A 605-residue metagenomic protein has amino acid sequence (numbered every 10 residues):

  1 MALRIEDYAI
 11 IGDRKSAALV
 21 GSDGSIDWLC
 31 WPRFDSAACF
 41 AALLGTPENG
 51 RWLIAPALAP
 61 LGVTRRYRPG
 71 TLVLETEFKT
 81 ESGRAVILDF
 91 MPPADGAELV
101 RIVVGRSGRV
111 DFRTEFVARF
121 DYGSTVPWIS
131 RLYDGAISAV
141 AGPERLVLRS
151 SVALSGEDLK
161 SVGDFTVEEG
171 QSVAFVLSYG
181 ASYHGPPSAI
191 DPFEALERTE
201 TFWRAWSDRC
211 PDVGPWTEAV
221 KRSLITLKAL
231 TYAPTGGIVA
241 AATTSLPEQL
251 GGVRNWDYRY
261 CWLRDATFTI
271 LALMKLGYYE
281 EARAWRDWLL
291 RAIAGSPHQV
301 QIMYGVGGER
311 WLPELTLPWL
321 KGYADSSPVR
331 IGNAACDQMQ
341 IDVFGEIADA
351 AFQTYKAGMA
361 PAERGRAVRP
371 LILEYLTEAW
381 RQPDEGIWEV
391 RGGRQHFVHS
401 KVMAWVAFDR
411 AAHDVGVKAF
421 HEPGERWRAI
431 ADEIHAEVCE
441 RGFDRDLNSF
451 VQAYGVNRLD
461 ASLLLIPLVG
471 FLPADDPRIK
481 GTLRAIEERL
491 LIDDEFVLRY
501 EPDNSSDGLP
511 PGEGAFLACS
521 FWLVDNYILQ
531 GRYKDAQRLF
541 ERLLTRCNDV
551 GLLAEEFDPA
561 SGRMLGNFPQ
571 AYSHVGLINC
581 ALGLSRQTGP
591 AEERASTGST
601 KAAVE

Functional and structural regions predicted by a protein language model:
M1-E605: Acidic, mature catalytic/reactive cores of soluble proteins
